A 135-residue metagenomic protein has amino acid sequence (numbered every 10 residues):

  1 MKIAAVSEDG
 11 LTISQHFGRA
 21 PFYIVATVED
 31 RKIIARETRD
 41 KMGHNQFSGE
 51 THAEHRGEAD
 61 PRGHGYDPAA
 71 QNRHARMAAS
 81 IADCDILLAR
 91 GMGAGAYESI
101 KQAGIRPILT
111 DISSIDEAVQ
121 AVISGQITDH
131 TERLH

Functional and structural regions predicted by a protein language model:
M1-C84, T110-H135: Non-catalytic interface/targeting segments
D85-R90: Short glycine-rich phosphate-binding loop at a beta-alpha junction
I100: Extended, alpha-helix-rich binding/interface surfaces that flank or overlap catalytic cores and mediate recognition
A103-G104: Short, structured coil segments at secondary-structure junctions
